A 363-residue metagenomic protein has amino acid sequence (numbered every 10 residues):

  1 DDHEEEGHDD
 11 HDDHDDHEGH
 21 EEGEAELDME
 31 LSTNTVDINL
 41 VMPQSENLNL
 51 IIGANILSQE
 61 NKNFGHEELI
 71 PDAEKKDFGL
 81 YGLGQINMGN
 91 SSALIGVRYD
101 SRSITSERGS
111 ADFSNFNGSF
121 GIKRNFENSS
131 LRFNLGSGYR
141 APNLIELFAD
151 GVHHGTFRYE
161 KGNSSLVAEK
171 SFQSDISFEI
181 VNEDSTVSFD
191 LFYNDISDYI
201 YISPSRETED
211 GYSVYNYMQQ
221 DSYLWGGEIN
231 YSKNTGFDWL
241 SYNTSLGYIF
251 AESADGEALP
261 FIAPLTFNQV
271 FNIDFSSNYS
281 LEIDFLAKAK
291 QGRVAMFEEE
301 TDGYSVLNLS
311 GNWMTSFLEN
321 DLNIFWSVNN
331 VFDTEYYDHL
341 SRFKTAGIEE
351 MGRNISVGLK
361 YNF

Functional and structural regions predicted by a protein language model:
D1-D2, I56-K62, M88-N90, Y99-S103 (+11 more regions): Transmembrane beta-strands of outer-membrane beta-barrel pores
D1-N125, S185-L191, G226-I229, N234-S245: Face-selective signature of the C-terminal outer-membrane beta-barrel domain
E18-L27, N63-D72, S103-S110, R158-S164 (+5 more regions): Extracellular loop and loop/strand-boundary signature of outer-membrane beta-barrel proteins
V36-M42, L80-I86, F120-R124, I176-I180 (+6 more regions): Residues on the lipid-exposed face of transmembrane beta-strands in outer-membrane beta-barrel proteins
L50-A54, A93-I95, G118, L131-F133 (+7 more regions): Transmembrane beta-strands of outer-membrane beta-barrel proteins
N90, S188-I196, S213-V294, K360-N362: Gram-negative outer-membrane beta-barrel transporters
S110-A111, N117-S119, K123-N125, S130 (+6 more regions): Outer-membrane beta-barrel signature, preferentially recognizing the C-terminal barrel domain of Gram-negative
F192-D198, K290, W313-F363: C-terminal beta-signal and adjacent terminal beta-strands/loops of Gram-negative outer-membrane beta-barrel proteins
